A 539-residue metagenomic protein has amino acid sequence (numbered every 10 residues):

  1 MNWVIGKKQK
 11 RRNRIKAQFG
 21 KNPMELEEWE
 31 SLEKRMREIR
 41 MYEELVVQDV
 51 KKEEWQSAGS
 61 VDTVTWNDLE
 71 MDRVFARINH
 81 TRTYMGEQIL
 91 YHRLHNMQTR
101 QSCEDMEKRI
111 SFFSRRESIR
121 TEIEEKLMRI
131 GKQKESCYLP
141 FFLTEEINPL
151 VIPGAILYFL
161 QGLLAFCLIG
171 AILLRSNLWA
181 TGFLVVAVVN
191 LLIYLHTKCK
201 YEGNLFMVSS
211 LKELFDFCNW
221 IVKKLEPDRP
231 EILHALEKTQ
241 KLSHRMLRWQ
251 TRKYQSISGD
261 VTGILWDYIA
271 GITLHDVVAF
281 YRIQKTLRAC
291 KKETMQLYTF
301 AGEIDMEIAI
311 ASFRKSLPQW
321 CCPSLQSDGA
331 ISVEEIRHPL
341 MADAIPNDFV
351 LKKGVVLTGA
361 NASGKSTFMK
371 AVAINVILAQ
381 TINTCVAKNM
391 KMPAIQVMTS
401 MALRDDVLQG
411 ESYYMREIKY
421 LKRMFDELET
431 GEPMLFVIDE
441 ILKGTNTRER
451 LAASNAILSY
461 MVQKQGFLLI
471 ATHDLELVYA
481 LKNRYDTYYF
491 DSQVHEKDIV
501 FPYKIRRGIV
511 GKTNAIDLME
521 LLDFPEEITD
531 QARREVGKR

Functional and structural regions predicted by a protein language model:
M1-A360, F368-M369, V376-Q396, K419-Y420: Alpha-helical coupling/stalk and coiled-coil linker elements that connect catalytic or binding modules and transmit
I193, I310-F313, L317-R539: ATPase nucleotide-binding head domains, primarily ABC-like/P-loop NTPase cores
